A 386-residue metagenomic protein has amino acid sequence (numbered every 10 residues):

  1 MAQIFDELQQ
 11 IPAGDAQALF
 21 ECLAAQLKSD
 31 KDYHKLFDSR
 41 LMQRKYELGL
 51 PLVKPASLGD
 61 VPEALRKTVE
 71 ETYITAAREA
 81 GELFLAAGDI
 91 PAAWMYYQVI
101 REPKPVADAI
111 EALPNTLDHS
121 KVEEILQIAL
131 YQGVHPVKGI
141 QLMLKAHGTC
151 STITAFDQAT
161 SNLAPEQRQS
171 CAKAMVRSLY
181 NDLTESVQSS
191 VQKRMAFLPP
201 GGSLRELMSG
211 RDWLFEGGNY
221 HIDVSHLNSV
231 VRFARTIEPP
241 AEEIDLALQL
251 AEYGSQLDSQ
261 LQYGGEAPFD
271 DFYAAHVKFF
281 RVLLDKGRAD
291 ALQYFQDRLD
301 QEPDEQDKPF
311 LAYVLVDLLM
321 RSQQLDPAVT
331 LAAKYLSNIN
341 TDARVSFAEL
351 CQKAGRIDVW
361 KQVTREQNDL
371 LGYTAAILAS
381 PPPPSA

Functional and structural regions predicted by a protein language model:
M1-Q98, K104-P105, I110-A386: Long, low-complexity, acidic Ser/Pro- and Gly-enriched intrinsically disordered regions in large eukaryotic
